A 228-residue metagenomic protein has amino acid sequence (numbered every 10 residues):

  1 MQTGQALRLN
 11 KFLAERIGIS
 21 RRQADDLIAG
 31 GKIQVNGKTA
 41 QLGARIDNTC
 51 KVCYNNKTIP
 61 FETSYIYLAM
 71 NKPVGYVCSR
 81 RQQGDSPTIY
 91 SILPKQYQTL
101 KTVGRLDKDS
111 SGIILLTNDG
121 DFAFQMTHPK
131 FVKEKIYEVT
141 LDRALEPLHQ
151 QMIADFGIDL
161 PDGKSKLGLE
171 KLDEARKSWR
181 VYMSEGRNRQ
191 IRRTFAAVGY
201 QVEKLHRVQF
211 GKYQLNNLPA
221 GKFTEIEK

Functional and structural regions predicted by a protein language model:
Q2-K228: Basic, flexible Lys/Arg- and Gly-enriched helix-loop patches that mediate nucleic-acid binding at interfaces with rRNA
